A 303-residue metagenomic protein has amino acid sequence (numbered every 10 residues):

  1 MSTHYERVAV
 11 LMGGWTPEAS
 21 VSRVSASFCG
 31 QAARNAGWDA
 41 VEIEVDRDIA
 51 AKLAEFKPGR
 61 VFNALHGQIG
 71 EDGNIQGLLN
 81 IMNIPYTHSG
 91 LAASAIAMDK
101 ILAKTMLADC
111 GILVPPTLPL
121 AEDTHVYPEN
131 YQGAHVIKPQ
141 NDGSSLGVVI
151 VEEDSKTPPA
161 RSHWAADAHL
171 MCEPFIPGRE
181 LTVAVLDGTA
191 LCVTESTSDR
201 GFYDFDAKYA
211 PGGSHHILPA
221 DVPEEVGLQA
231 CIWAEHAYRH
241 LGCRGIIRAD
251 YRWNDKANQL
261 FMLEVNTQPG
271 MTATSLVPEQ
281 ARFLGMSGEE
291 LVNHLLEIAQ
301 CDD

Functional and structural regions predicted by a protein language model:
M1-A92, I96-M98, L102, D109 (+3 more regions): ATP-binding N-terminal substructure of ATP-dependent carboxylate-amine bond-forming enzymes
M1-M12, L53-E55, I96-R179, C231: Active-site nucleotide/adenylate-binding loops and adjacent lid/helix of ATP-dependent enzymes
A40, P85-Y86, V114, H135 (+1 more regions): Hydrophobic beta-strand scaffold residues
L118-L120, V148-D154, V185-D187, N254 (+2 more regions): Short beta-strand-to-turn element immediately C-terminal to the catalytic PLP-Schiff-base lysine in fold type I
E153-I232, Q259-F261: Phosphate-binding site of ATP-dependent enzymes
P174, Y238-M271, A281: Conserved metal-phosphate-binding beta-hairpin within the catalytic cores of diverse ATP-dependent phosphoryl-transfer
Q259-D303: C-terminal active-site "lid" helix and adjoining low-complexity regulatory extension at the edge of ATP-using catalytic
